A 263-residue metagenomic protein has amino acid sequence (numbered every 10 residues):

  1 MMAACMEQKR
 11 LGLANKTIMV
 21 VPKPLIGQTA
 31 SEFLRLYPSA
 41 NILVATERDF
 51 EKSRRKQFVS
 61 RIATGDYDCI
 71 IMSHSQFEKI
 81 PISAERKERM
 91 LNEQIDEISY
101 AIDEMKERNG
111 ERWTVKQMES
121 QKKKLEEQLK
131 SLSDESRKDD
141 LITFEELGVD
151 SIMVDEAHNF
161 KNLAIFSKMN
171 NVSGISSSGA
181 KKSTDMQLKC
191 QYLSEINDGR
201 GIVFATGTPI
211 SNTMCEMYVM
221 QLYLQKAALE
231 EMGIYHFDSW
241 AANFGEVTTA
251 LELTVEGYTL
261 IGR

Functional and structural regions predicted by a protein language model:
M1-S31, Y37-N41, S194-I202: Conserved SF1/SF2 helicase motif Ia
P24-E51, Q57, R61-T64, L224-A228: Conserved helix-turn-beta segment of the N-terminal RecA-like "Helicase ATP-binding" lobe in SF1/SF2 helicases
G27-T29, K52, E78-I82, F160-L163 (+3 more regions): Short catalytic/ligand-binding loop motif for oxyanion handling, primarily in non-cytosolic enzymes, centered on
S39-I42, E47-R48, N92-V115, S151 (+1 more regions): Conserved P-loop NTPase motor "coupling/switch" region that bridges the ATPase
S60-P81, L132, E146-D150, F204-T206: Conserved two-lobed SF2 helicase motor
S60-T64, L91, K138-D150, Y192-G199: Short basic/glycine-enriched coil/helix segment immediately N-terminal to the Walker B
A63-I80, E85-Q121: ATP-hydrolysis module of ASCE/P-loop NTPase motor domains, specifically the Walker B Asp-Glu catalytic pair
D155-E156: Walker B catalytic acidic pair
